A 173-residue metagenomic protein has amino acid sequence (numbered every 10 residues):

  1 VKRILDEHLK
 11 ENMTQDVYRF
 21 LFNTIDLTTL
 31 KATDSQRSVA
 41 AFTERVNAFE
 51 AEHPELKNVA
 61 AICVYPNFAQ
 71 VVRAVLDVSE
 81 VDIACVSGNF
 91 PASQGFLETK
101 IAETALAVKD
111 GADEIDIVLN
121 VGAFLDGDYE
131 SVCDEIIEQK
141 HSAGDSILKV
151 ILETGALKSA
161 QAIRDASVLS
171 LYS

Functional and structural regions predicted by a protein language model:
V1-K10, I25: C-terminal extensions of enzymes
N12-T24, T33-K57, N67-S173: Alpha/beta enzyme core
T28: N-terminal glycine-rich anion-binding loop in soluble enzyme alpha/beta folds
I62-V64: Short, hydrophobic beta-strand segments that form beta-sheet elements in well-ordered domains
